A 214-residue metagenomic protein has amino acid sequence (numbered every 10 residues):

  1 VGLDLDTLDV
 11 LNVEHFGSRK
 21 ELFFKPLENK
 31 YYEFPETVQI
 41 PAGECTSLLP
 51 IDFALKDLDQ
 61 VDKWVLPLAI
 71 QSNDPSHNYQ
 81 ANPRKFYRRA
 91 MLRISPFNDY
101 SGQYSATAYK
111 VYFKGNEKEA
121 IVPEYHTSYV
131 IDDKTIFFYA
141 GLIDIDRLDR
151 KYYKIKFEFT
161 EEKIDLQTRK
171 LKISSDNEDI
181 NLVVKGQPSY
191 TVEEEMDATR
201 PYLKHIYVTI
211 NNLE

Functional and structural regions predicted by a protein language model:
V1-Q39, L48-P67, Q71-E214: Intrinsically disordered, low-complexity regulatory regions in eukaryotic proteins
